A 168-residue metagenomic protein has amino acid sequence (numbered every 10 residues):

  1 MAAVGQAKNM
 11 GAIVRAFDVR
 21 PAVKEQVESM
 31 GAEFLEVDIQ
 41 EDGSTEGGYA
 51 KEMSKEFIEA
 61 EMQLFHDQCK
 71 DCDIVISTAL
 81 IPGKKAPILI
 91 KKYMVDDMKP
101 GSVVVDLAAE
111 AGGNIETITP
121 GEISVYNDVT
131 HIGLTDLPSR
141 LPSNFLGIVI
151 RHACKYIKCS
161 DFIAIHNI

Functional and structural regions predicted by a protein language model:
M1-Q68: Glycine-rich phosphate/diphosphate-binding loop of Rossmann-like nucleotide-binding domains
A3, V19, V23, E61-L64 (+7 more regions): General structural feature for long, well-ordered alpha-helical segments within catalytic domains of soluble enzymes
N9-M10, M30-A32, K91-D97, P120-I123 (+1 more regions): Short, solvent-exposed amphipathic alpha-helical segments in soluble enzyme and RNA/protein-processing domains
V19-P21, I39-Q40, L80-I81, A108-G113 (+1 more regions): Short, ordered loop/turn segments at secondary-structure junctions
S44-D96, L134: A structured beta-alpha segment of the ubiquitous adenosine-cofactor-binding alpha/beta core
I74-I132: ADP-ribose/adenylate-binding Rossmann-like module
A109, G113-I168: Adenosine-phosphate binding glycine-rich loop
